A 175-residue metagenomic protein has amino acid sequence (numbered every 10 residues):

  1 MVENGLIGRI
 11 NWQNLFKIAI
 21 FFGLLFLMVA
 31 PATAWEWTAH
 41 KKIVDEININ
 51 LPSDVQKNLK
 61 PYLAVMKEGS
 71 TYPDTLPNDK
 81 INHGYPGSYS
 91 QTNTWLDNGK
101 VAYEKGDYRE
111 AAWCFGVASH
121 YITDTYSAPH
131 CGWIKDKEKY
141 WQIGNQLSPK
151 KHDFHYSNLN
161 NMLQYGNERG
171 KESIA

Functional and structural regions predicted by a protein language model:
M1-Q13: N-terminal secretory signal peptides that target proteins for export/translocation
K17-M28: Bacterial N-terminal signal peptides
A30-V117, A128-A175: N-terminal, motif-rich segments that launch catalysis or mediate targeting to/interaction with membranes, typified by
T123-S127: Short active-site segment of divalent metal-dependent hydrolases/proteases that encodes the spacing between
